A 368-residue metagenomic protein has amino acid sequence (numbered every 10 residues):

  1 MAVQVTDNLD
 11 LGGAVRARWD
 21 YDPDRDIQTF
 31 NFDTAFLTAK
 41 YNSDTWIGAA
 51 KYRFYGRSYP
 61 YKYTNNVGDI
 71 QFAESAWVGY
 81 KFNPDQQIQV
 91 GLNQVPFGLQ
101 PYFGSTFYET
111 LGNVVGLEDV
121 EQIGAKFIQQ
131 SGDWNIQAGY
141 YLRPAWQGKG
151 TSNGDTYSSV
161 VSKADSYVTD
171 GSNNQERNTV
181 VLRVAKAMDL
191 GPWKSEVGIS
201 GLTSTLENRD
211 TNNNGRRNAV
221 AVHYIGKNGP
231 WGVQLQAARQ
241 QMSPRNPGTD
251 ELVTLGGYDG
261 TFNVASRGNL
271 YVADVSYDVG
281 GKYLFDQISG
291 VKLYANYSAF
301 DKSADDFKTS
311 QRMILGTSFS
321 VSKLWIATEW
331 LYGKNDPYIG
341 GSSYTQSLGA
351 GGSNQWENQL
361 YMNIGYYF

Functional and structural regions predicted by a protein language model:
V3-G148, A185-D189, V272-D274, T328: Outer membrane beta-barrel
V5, Y41-T45, K81-P84, Q130-N135 (+7 more regions): Outer-membrane beta-barrel strand-turn architecture
D7, L11-V15, G48-A50, I88-V90 (+9 more regions): Transmembrane beta-strands of outer-membrane beta-barrel proteins
R16-D20, R53-Y55, N93-V95, Y141-R143 (+5 more regions): Outer-membrane beta-barrel pore domains and translocons
D26-N31, T64-A73, N113-D119, G171-E176 (+5 more regions): Replace "Gram-negative outer membrane beta-barrel proteins" with "bacterial and organellar outer membrane beta-barrel
D44-T45, R177, A187-S303, Q311 (+1 more regions): Detector for outer-membrane/organellar transmembrane beta-barrel domains, recognizing the amphipathic beta-strand
T64-N66, Q147-G171, R209-T211, M242-V264 (+1 more regions): Solvent-exposed loop segments that connect transmembrane elements
L182, A273, N354-F368: Outer-membrane beta-barrel "beta-signal"
